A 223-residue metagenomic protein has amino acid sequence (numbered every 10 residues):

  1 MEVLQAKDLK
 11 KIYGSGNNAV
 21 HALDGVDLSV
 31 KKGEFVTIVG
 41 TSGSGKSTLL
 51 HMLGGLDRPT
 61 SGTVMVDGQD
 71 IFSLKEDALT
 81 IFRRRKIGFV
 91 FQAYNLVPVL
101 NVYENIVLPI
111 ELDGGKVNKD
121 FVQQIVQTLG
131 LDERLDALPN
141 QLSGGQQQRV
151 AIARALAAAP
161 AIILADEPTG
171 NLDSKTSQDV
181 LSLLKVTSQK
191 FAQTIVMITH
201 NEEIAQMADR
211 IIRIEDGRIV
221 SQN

Functional and structural regions predicted by a protein language model:
E2-I214: ABC family nucleotide-binding domain
I211-N223: H-loop (His-switch) and adjacent beta-strand-loop-beta switch element of ABC-type ATPase nucleotide-binding domains
